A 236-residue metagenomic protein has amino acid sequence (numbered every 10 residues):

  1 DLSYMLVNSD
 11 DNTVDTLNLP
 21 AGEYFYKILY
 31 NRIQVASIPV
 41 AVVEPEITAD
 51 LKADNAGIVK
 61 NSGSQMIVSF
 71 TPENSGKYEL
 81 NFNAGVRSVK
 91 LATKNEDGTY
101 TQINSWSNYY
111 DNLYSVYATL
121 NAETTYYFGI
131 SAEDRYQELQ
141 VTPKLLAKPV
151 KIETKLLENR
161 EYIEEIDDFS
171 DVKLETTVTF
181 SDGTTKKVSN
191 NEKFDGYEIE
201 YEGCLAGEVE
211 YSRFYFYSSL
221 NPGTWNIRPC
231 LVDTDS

Functional and structural regions predicted by a protein language model:
D1, K27, S69-A84, Y127-S131 (+1 more regions): Hydrophobic beta-strand segments within beta-rich accessory/binding domains
D1, P72, V150-K187: Solvent-exposed, low-complexity, repeat-rich "mucin-like" stalks and linkers
D1-D10, V89-T93, T154, T185-C204: Change to "...patches in solvent-exposed regions of secreted, membrane-anchored, or virion-exposed structural
D1-D11, G85-N112, E133: Surface-exposed beta-strand/loop patches in noncatalytic accessory domains and peripheral targeting/linker segments
P20-G22, G76, E123-T124, G223: A glycine-anchored, Pro-Gly-centered beta-turn/N-cap motif
G22-Y24, S64-M66, D167-L174, N221-I227: Short, solvent-exposed loop/turn segments enriched in Ser/Thr/Gly
I33-I38, G129-L145: Edge beta-strands of jelly-roll/beta-sandwich modules across compartments, strongly enriched in secreted/luminal
A41-S75, N83, K144-L146: Non-catalytic extracellular/lumenal accessory regions of secreted precursors
